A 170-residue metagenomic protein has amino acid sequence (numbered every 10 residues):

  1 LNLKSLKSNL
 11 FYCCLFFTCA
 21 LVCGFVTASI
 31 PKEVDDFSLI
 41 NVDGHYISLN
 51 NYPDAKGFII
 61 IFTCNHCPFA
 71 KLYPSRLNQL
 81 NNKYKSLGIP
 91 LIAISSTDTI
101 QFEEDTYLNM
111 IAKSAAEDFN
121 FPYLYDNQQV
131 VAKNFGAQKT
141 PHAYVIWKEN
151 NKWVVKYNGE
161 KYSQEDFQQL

Functional and structural regions predicted by a protein language model:
N2-C14: Bacterial N-terminal signal peptides that target proteins for export
Y12-G24: Bacterial N-terminal signal peptides
G24-N50: N-terminal "domain-start" segment that seeds a small globular fold
N50-K71: Short active-site neighborhood of thiol/selenol oxidoreductases, capturing the structured segment around
A55-F58, L87-L91, D118-P122, T140: Loop/turn elements at helix/coil->beta-strand transitions in domains of secreted/extracellular proteins
K71-A116, V130-A132: Structural microenvironment flanking redox-active thiols in thiol-disulfide oxidoreductases
I111-W147: Short, internal strand/loop/helix patches that form the active-site neighborhood or redox-interaction surface
E149-L170: Thiol-/selenol-based redox modules, centered on thioredoxin-like and closely related oxidoreductase domains
